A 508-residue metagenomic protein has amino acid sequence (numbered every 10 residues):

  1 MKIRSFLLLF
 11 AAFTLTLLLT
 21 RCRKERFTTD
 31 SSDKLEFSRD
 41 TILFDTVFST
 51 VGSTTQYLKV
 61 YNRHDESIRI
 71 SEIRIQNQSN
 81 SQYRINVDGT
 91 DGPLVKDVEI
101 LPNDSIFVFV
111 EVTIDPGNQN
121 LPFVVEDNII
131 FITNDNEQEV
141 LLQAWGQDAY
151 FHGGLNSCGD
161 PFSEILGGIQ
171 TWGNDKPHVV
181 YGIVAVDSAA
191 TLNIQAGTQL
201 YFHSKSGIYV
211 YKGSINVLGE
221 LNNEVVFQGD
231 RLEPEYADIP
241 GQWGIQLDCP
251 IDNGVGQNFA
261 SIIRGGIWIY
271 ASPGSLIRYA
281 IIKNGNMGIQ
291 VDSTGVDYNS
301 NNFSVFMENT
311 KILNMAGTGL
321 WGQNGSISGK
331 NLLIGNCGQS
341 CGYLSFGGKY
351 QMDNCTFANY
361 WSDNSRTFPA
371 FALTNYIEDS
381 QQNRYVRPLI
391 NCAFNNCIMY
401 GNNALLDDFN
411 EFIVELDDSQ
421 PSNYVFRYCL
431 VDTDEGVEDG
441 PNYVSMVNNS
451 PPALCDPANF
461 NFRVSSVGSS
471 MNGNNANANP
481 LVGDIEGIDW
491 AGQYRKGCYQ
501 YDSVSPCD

Functional and structural regions predicted by a protein language model:
M1-L9: Bacterial N-terminal signal peptides that target proteins for export
L18-R21: C-terminal motif of bacterial Sec signal peptides marking the signal peptidase cleavage site
R23-T28, L35-T46, V51-G52, L94-F460 (+2 more regions): Beta-strand/loop edge motif enriched in small/polar residues
S53-T55, D65-I70: Short acidic/proline- and small/hydrophobic-mixed sequence motifs that coincide with surface turns and coil-to-beta
V60-H64, N77: Asparagine-centered strand-capping/turn motif at beta-strand->loop junctions
E72-N77, N174: Change to "...patches in solvent-exposed regions of secreted, membrane-anchored, or virion-exposed structural
Q76-L94: Short, solvent-exposed loop/linker segments at beta-strand-coil boundaries, enriched for Pro/Gly and Ser/Thr
A491-R495: Carboxylate-dense, calcium-coordinating segments in secreted/extracellular and ER-lumen proteins
